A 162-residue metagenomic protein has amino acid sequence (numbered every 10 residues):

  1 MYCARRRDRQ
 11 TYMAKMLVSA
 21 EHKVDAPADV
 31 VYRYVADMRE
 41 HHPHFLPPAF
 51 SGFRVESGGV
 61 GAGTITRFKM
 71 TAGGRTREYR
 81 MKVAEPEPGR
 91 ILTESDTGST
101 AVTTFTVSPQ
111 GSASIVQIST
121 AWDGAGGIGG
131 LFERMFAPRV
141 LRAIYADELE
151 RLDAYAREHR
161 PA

Functional and structural regions predicted by a protein language model:
Y2-S57, A154, A162: Hydrophobic ligand-binding cavity/cleft-lining segments
Q10, G63-I65, S119: Intrinsically disordered/low-complexity terminal segments and short unstructured peptides
M16, P27, F68, L92 (+1 more regions): Residue-level detector of alpha-helix boundaries and kinks
S19-K23, E78-R80, V102-T104, S119: Well-ordered beta-strand positions in beta-sheet-rich domains
V24, A72-G74, W122-G126: Beta-strand elements of well-folded, non-transmembrane domains
F53-V102, Q110, I115, D147-A162: Glycine-rich portal/gate segments that line the openings of hydrophobic small-molecule binding cavities
S95-D147: Beta-strand/loop substructures that line and gate deep hydrophobic ligand-binding cavities in soluble
